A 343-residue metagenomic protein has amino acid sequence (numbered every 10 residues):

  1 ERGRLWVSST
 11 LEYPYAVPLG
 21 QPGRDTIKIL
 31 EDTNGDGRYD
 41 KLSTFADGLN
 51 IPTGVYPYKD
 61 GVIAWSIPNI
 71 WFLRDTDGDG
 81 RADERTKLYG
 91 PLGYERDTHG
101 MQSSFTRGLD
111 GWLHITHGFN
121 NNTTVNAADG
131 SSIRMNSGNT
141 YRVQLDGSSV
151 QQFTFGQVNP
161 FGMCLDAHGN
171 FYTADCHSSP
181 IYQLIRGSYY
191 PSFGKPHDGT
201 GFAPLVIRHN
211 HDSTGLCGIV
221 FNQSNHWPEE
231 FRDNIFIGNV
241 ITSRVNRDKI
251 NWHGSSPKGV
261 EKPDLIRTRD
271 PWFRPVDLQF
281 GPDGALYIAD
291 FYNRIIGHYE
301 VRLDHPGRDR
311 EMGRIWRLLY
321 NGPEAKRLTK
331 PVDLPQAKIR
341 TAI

Functional and structural regions predicted by a protein language model:
E1-A342: Beta-propeller domains with acidic blade repeats across secreted/periplasmic ectodomains and cytosolic WD/CNH propellers
